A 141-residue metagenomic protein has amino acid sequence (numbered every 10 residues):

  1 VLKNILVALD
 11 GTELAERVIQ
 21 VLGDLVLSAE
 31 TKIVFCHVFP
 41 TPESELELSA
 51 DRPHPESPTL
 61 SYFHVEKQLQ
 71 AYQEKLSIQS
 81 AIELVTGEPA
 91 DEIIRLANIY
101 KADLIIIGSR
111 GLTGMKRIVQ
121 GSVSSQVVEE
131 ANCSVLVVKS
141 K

Functional and structural regions predicted by a protein language model:
L2-R52: Small/aliphatic-rich secondary-structure junction motif
N4, L96-K141: Gly/Ser-rich helix-loop-strand patches that form or flank binding pockets for ribonucleotide-derived cofactors
Q20-G23, Q70, S125: Active-site phosphate/pyrophosphate- and oxyanion-stabilizing loops and adjacent acidic/basic residues in soluble
D24-L27, E74, N98-I99, E129: Solvent-exposed polar/charged
V34-C36, A81-V85, L136: General small-molecule cofactor/ligand-binding pocket signal
P53-H64: A short acidic, glycine-rich active-site loop that binds or catalyzes chemistry on phosphate/adenosine moieties
Q73-I105: Structural beta-alpha unit
